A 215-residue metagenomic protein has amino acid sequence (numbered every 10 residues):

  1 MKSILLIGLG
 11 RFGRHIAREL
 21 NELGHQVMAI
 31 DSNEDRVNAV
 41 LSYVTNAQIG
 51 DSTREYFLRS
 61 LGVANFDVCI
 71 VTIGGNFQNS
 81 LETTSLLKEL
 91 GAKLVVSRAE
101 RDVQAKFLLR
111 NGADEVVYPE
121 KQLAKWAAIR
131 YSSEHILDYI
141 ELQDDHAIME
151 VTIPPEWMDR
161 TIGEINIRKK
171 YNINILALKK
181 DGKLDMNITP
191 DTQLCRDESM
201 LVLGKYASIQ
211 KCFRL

Functional and structural regions predicted by a protein language model:
M1-L215: Cytosolic regulatory regions of ion transport systems
